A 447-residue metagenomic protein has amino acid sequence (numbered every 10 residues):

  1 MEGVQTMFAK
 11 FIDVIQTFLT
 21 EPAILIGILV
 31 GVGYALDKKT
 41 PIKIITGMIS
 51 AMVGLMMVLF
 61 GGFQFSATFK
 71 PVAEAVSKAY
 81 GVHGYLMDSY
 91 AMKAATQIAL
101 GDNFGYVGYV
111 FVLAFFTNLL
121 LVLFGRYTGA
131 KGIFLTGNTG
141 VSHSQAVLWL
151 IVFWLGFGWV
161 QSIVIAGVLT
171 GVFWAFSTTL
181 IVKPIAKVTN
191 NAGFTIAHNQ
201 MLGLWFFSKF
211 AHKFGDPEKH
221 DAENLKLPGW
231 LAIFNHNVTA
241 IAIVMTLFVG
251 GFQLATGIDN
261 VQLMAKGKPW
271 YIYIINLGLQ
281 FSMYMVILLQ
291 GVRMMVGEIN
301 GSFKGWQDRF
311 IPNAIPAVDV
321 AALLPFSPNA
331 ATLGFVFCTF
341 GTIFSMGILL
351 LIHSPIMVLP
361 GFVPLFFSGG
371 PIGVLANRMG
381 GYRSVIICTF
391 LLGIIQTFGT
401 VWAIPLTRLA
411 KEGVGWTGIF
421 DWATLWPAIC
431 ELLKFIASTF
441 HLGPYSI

Functional and structural regions predicted by a protein language model:
E2-G61, G105, Y109-G301, F310-V320 (+2 more regions): Signature of multi-pass transmembrane helix bundles
P22, G158-A166, N329, L333 (+3 more regions): Membrane-interface starts of transmembrane alpha-helices
I28, I45, V72-A95, S208-H212 (+3 more regions): Helix-loop-helix junctions within the multi-pass membrane cores of secondary transporters/permeases
A51-V107: Membrane helical hairpin/interfacial module
A67, A94, V286, Q290 (+2 more regions): A short glycine-/small-residue-rich loop at the edge of a beta-strand within enzyme catalytic domains
P71-E74, I404, R408-E412: Juxtamembrane/transmembrane-helix interface segments of polytopic membrane transporters
Y80-A91, Y109-T117, T136-S144, G167-G171 (+4 more regions): Mid-membrane cores of alpha-helical transmembrane segments in multi-pass membrane proteins, especially transporters
T136-L155, T339-V401: Membrane-interfacial helix-loop connectors
